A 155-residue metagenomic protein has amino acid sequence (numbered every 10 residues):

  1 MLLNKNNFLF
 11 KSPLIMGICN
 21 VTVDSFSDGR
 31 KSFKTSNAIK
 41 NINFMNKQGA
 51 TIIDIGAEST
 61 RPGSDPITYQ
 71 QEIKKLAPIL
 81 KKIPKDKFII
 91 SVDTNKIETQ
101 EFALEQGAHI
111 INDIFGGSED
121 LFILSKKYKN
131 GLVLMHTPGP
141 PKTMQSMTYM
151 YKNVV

Functional and structural regions predicted by a protein language model:
M1-S25: N-terminal amphipathic alpha-helix/helix-capping segment at the start of soluble metabolic enzymes
S12, D65-V92, K127-T137: Alpha-helix-loop-beta-strand connector modules within alpha/beta enzyme cores
L14-I18, T51-D54, I89-S91, H109-I110 (+1 more regions): Structural preference for beta-strand elements that scaffold enzyme active sites
C19, M45, G49, I53 (+4 more regions): Conserved, mostly hydrophobic/aromatic
V21-S25, T60-R61, Q100, Q106 (+1 more regions): Conserved anion-binding
F26-S27, T51-I79: Glycine-rich, proline-tolerant flexible connector loops at the mouths of alpha/beta enzymes
S27-F44, Q71-K74, F115-G116, K152-V155: Glycine-rich anion/phosphate-binding loops
K40, F44, Q71-K85, E98 (+2 more regions): Alpha-helical scaffolding segments of alpha/beta enzyme cores, especially the outer helices of TIM-barrel or partial
